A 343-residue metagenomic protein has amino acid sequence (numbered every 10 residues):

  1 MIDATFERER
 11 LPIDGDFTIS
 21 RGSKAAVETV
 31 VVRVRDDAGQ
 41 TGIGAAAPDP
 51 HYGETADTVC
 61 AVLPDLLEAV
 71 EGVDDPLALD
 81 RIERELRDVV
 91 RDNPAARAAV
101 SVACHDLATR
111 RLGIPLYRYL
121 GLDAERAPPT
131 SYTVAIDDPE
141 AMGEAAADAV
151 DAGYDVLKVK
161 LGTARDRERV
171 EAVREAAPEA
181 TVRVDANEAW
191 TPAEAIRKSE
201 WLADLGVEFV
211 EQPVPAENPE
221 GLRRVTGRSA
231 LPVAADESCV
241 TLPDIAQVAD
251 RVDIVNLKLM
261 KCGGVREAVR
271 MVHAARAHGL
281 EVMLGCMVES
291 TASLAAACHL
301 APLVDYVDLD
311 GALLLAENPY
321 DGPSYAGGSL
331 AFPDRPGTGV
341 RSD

Functional and structural regions predicted by a protein language model:
M1-L11, T18-I19, I82, L86-R87 (+6 more regions): Haloarchaeal acidic low-complexity proteome signature biased toward cell-envelope/secretome components but also
M1-R8, T18-A25, D80-R91, T109-A127 (+1 more regions): N-terminal amphipathic alpha-helix/helix-capping segment at the start of soluble metabolic enzymes
A4, E9-P12, V27-T29, M287-D343: Flexible C-terminal active-site loop/helix
F6-R8, G22, R35-D37, T41-R111: Metal- or metallocofactor-binding catalytic centers and their adjacent structured scaffolds across diverse enzyme
V32, G39, V100, G113 (+8 more regions): Conserved, mostly hydrophobic/aromatic
R111-I136, R169-E179: N-terminal small/glycine-rich loop or linker at the start of catalytic domains across soluble metabolic enzymes
R126-A141, K160-L161, D185-T191, A234: Active-site mouth loops of central-metabolism enzymes
A164-C286, S290-S293, E317-N318: Catalytic core of soluble alpha/beta enzymes
